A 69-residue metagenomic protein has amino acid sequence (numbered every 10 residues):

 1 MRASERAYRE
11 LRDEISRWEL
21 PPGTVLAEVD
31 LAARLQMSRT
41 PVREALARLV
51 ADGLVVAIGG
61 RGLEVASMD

Functional and structural regions predicted by a protein language model:
M1-D69: Short linear motifs at protein or domain termini
